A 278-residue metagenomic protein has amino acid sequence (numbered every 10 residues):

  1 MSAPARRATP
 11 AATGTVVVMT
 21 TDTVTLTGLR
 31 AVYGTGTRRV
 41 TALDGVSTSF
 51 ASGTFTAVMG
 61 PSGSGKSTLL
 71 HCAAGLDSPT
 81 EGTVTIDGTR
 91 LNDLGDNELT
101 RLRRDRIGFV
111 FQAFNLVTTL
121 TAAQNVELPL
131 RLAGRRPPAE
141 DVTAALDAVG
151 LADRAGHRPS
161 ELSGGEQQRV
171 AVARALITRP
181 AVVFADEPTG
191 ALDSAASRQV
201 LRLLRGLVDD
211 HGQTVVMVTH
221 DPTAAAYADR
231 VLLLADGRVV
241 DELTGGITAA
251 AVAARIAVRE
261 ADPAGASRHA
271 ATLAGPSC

Functional and structural regions predicted by a protein language model:
T35-V40, L91-G108, L132, A249-A253: ABC ATPase NBD coupling module
M59-P61: The feature captures the beta-strand-to-loop junction immediately N-terminal to the Walker
G82-D93: Conserved ABC transporter NBD signature motif
L120-L128: Short coil-to-helix segment of the ABC ATPase nucleotide-binding domain corresponding to the Q-loop/switch region
R158-Q168: Conserved ABC ATPase signature
R179: Conserved catalytic motifs of ABC-family nucleotide-binding domains
V183-D186: Catalytic Walker B motif of ABC-type/P-loop ATPase nucleotide-binding domains
